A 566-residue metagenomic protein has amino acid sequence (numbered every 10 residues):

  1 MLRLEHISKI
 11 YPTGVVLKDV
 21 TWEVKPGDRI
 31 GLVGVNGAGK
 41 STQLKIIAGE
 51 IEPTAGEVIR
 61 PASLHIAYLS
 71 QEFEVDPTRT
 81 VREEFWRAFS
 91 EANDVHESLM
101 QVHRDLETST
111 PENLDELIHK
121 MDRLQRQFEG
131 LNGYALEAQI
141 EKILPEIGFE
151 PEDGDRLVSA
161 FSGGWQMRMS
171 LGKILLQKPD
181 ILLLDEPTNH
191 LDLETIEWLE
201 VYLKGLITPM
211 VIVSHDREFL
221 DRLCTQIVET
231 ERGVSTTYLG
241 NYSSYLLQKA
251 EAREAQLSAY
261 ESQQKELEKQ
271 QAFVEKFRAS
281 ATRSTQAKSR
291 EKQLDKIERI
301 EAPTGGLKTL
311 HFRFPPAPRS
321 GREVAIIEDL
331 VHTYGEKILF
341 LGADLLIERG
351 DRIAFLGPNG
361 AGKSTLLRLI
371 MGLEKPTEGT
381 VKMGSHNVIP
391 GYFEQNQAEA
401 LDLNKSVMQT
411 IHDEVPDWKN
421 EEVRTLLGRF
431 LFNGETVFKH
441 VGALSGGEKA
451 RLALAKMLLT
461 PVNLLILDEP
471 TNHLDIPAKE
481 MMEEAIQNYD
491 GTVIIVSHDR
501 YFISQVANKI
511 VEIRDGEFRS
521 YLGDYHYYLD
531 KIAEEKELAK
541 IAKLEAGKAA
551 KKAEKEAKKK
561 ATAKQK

Functional and structural regions predicted by a protein language model:
M1-E261, K308-T309, R313-K566: ABC ATP-binding cassette signature C-motif
Q248-P303: Intracellular alpha-helical coupling/juxtamembrane segments of multi-pass membrane proteins
